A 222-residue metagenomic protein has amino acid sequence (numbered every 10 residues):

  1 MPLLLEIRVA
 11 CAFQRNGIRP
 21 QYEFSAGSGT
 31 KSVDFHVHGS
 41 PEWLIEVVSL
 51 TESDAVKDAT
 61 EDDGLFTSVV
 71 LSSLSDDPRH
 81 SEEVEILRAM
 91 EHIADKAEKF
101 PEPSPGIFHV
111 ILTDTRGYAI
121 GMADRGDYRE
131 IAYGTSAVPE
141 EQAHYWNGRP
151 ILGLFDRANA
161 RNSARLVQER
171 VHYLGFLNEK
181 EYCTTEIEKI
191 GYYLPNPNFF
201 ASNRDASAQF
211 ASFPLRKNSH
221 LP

Functional and structural regions predicted by a protein language model:
M1-N16, F24, V48-P222: Charged, structured surface patches that assemble and position nucleic-acid processing machinery
Q14-H38: A short acidic/basic microdomain associated with nuclease active sites
S32, E42, F108: Extracellular structured ligand-interaction cores
H36-V47: Active-site beta-strand-loop-beta-strand hairpin of nuclease catalytic cores that positions key catalytic residues
